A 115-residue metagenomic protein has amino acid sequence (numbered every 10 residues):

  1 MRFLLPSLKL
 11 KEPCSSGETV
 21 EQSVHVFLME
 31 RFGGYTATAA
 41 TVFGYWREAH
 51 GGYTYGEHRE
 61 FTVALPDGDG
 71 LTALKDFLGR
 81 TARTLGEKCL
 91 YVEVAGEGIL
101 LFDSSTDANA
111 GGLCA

Functional and structural regions predicted by a protein language model:
M1-A115: Positively charged, small/polar-rich N-terminal and surface patches that mediate targeting and assembly and bind
